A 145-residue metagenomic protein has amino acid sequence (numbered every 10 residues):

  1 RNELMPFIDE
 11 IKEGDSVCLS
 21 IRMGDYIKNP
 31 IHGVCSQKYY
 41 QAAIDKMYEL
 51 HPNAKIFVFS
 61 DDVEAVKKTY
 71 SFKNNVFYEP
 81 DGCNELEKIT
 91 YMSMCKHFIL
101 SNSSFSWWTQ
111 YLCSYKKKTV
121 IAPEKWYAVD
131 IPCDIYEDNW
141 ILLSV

Functional and structural regions predicted by a protein language model:
R1-E85: Core catalytic architecture of nucleotide-activated donor-dependent transferases building glycoconjugates
D15-V17, A54-I56, N75-V76, C95-F98 (+2 more regions): Hydrophobic beta-strand segments of well-ordered beta-sheets in folded domains
D25, S71, E85-K88, S104 (+2 more regions): Residue-level preference for alpha-helix termini and adjacent loops
G33-V34, S71-K73, C113-Y115, D134-E137: Short, glycine/charged-enriched secondary-structure capping and boundary segments
Y39, E64-Y70, W107-Y111, W126 (+1 more regions): Tryptophan-centered motif/residue detector
E79-G82, E124, S144: Residues at the C-termini of beta-strands that transition into short coil/loop
E85-P132: A donor-sugar binding/catalytic signature common to diverse glycosyltransferases and related nucleotide-sugar
A128-V145: Leloir-type glycosyltransferase catalytic cores
